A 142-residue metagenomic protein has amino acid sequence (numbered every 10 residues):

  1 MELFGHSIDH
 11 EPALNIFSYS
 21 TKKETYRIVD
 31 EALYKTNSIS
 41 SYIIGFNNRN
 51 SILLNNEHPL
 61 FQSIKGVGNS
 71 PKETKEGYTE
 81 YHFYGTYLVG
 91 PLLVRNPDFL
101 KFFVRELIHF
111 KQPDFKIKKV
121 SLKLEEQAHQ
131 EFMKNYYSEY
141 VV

Functional and structural regions predicted by a protein language model:
M1-S40: Cysteine-nucleophile active-site neighborhood
S7, Y19, N48-S51, L88: Fold-independent oxyanion-binding glycine-rich loops and adjacent beta-strand/coil segments at enzyme active sites
N15, F46, Y84-T86: Hydrophobic/aromatic beta-strand patches that form the interior of the parallel beta-sheet core in alpha/beta enzyme
T21-E24, I52-N55, P91-R95: Short, acidic Gly/Pro/Ser/Thr-rich loop/turn segments
T36-Y81: Catalytic beta-strand/loop cores that center a nucleophilic Ser/Cys/Thr and support acyl-enzyme chemistry
H82-V142: Acyltransferase
